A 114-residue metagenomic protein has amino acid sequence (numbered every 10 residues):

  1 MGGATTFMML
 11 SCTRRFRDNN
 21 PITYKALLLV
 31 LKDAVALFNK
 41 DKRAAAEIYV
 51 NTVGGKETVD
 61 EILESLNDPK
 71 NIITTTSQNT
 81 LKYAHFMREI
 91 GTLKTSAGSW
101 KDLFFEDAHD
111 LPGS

Functional and structural regions predicted by a protein language model:
M1-T5: Short beta-strand->loop
T6-T23: A bilobed periplasmic-binding-protein/Venus flytrap-type ligand-binding module shared by bacterial periplasmic
R14, T80-L81, P112-S114: Short, structured secondary-structure boundary patches
D18-K94: Secondary-structure end/capping motifs
R88-S114: Conserved C-terminal helix/tail region of periplasmic/extracytoplasmic solute-binding proteins
